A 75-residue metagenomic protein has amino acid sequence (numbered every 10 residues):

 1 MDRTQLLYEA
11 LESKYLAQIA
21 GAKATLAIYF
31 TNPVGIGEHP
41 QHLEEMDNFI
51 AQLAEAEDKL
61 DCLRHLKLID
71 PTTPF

Functional and structural regions predicted by a protein language model:
D2-F75: Extended, charge-rich alpha-helical interface modules
